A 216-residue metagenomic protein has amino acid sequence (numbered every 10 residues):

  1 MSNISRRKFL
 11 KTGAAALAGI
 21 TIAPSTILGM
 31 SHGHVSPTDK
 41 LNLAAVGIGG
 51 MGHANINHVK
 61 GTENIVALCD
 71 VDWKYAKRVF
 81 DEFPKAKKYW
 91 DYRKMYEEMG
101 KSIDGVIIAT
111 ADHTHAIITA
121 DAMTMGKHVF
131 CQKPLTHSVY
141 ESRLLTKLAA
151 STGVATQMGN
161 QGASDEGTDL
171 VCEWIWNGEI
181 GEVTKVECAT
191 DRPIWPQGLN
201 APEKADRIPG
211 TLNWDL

Functional and structural regions predicted by a protein language model:
M1-L17: N-terminal secretory signal peptides and thylakoid transit peptides that target proteins across membranes
G13-F83, G162-D165: N-terminal Rossmann-like dinucleotide-binding module
G47, M51, N55, T152-M158 (+1 more regions): Predominantly a Rossmann-like dinucleotide-binding segment in NAD(P)-dependent oxidoreductases
I65, K85, I103, I180-V183: Local beta-strand N-terminus motif with an aromatic residue
K87-D91: Short acidic-hydrophobic, aromatic-tinged amphipathic segments that line or gate anion-handling sites
K94-K101: Short amphipathic alpha-helix with an adjacent loop that forms part of the alpha/beta core around
V106-I107: N-terminal Rossmann-like NAD(P) cofactor-binding module of classical short-chain dehydrogenase/reductase
A111-D112, A116-S164, G178: Beta-strand-loop-alpha-helix segment that lines the small-molecule cofactor/substrate pocket of alpha/beta enzymes
